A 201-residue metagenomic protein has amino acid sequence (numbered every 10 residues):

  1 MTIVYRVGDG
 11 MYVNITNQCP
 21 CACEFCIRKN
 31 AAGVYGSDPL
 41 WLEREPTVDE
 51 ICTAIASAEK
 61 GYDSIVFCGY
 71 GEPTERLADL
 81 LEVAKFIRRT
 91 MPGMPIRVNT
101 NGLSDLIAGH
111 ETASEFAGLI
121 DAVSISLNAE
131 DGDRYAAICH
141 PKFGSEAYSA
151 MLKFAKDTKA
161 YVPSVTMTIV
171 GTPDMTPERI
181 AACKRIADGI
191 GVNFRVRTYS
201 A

Functional and structural regions predicted by a protein language model:
M1-T47: Canonical Radical SAM [4Fe-4S] cluster-binding loop centered on the CxxxCxxC motif and its immediate flanking residues
Y5-V7, S57-G61, A117-G118: Flexible, charged surface loops at secondary-structure boundaries
V13, I65-F67, Y135: Generic structural signal for conserved hydrophobic packing positions in ordered secondary structure
K29-V66, A78, E82: Conserved alpha-helical substructure of the radical SAM core
Y70: Conserved strand-to-loop "acid loop" that flanks and positions the catalytic carboxylate
T74-A201: Conserved AdoMet/S-adenosylmethionine-binding subsite of the radical SAM
